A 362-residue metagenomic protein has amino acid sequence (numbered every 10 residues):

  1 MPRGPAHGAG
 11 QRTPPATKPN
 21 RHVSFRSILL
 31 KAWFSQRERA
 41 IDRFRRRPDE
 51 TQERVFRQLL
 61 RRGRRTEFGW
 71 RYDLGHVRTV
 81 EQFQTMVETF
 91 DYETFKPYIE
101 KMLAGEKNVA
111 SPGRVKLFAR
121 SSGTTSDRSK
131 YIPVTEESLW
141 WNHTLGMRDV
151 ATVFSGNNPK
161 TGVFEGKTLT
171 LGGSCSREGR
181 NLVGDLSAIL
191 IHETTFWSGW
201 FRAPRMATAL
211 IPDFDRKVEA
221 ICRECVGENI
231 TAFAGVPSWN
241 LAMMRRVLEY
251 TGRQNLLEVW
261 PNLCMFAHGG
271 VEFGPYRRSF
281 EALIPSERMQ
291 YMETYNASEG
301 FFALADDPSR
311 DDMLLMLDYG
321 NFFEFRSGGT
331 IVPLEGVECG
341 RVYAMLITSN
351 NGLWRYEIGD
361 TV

Functional and structural regions predicted by a protein language model:
P2-R3, A16-G75, F83-F90, Y98-G105 (+2 more regions): Active-site glycine/GP-rich loop and adjacent strand/helix microenvironment that borders small-molecule binding pockets
E50, R54-F118, K130-P133, E137 (+3 more regions): Active-site diphosphate/adenylate-binding microenvironment
F118-T125: Conserved helicase ATPase motor motifs in RecA-like P-loop NTPase domains
S122, L171-G172, A234, Y295: Short glycine-rich loop/turn motifs that provide flexible caps or phosphate-binding loops at active sites
T125-R128, D360: Active-site-proximal glycine-rich helix-loop-beta segment
T152-S198, T208, P212: Conserved AMP-binding loop of ANL adenylate-forming enzymes
